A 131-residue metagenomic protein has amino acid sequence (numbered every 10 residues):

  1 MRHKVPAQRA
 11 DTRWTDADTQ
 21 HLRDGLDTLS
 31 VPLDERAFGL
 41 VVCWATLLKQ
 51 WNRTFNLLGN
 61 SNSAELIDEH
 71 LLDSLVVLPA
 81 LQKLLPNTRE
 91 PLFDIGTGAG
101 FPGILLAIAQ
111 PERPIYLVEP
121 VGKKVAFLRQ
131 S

Functional and structural regions predicted by a protein language model:
M1-N87, F93, K123-K124: Class I SAM-dependent transferase core
L75-S131: Conserved SAM/SAH cofactor-binding pocket of Class I
